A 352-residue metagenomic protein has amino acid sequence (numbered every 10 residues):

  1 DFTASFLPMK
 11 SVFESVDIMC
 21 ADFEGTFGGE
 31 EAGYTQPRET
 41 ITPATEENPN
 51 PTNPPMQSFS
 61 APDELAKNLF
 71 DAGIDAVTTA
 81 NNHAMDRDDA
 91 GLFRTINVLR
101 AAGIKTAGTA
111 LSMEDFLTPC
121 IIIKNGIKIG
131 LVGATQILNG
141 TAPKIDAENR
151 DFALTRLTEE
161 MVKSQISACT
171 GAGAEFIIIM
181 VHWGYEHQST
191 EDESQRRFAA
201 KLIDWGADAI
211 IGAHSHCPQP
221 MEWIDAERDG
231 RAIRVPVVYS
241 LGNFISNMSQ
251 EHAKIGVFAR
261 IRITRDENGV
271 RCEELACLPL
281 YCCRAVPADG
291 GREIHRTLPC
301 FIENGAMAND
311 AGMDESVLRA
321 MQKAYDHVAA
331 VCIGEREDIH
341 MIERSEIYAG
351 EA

Functional and structural regions predicted by a protein language model:
D1-A352: Acidic, metal/ion-coordinating pockets
